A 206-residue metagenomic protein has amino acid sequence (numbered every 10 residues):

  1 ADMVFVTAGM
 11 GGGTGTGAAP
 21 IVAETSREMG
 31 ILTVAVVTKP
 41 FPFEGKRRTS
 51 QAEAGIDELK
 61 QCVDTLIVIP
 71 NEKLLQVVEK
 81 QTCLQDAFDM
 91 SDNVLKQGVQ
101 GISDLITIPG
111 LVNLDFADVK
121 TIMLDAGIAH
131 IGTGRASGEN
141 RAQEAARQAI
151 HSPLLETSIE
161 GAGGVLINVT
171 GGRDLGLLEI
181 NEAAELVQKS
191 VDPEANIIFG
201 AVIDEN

Functional and structural regions predicted by a protein language model:
A1-N206: Tubulin/FtsZ superfamily GTPase core signature
